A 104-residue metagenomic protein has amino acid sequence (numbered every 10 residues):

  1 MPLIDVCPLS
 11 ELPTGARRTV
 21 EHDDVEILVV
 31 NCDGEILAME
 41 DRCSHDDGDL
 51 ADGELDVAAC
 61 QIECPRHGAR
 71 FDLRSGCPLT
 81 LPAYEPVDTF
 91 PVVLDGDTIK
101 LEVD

Functional and structural regions predicted by a protein language model:
M1-P2, V87: Short coil-to-beta-strand transition motifs
P2-P8: Short amphipathic
L12-G15: Solvent-exposed, conformationally flexible loop/turn segments
R17-D104: Rieske [2Fe-2S] iron-sulfur-binding domain
